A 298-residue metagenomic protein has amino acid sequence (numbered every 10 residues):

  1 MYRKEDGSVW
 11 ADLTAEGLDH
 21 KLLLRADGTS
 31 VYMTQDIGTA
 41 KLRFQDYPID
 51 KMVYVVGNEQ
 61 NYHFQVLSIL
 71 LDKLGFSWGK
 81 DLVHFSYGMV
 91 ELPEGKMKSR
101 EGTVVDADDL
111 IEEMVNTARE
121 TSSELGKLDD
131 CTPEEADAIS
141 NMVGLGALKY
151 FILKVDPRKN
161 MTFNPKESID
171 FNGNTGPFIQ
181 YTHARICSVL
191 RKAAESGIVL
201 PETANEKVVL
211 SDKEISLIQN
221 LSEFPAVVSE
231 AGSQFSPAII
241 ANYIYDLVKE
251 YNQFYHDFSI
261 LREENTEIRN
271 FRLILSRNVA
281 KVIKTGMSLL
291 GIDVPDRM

Functional and structural regions predicted by a protein language model:
M1-M298: Non-catalytic interaction-recognition regions
